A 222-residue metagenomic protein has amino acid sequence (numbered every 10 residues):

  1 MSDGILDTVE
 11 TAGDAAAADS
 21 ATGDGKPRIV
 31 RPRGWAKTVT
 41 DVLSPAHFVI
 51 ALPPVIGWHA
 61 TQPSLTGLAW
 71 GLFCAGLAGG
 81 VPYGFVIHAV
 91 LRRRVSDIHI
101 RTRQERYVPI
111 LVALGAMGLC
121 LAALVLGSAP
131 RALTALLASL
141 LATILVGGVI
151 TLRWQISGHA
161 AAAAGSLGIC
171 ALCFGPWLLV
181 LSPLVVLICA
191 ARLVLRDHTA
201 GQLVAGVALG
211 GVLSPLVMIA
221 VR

Functional and structural regions predicted by a protein language model:
S2-A36: Short, Lys/Arg-rich, polar N-terminal cytosolic tail immediately upstream of the first transmembrane signal-anchor
D19-R31, I87-R101: Cytosolic, membrane-interface loops and tails of multi-pass inner-membrane proteins
A36, S96-V112: Juxtamembrane helix-capping/reentrant segments at transmembrane boundaries
V39-A60: The first (N-terminal) embedded transmembrane alpha-helix
F48-I50, L111-A122, A142, A161-A164 (+1 more regions): Core segments of transmembrane alpha-helices that mediate helix-helix packing or line hydrophobic substrate/ligand
P54-V55, G76-H88, I110-A123, L184-V186 (+1 more regions): Hydrophobic core of alpha-helical transmembrane segments in multi-pass integral membrane proteins
T66-V81, S139: Alpha-helical transmembrane segments
P130-R222: Membrane-embedded catalytic cores of phosphoryl/pyrophosphoryl-handling enzymes
